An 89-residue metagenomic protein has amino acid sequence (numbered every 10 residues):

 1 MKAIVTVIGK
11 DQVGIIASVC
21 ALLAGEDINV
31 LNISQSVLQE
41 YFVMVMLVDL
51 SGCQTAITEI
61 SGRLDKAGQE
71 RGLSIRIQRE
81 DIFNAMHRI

Functional and structural regions predicted by a protein language model:
M1-I89: A conserved regulatory-domain signal marking ACT and ACT-like small-molecule sensing domains and adjacent regulatory
